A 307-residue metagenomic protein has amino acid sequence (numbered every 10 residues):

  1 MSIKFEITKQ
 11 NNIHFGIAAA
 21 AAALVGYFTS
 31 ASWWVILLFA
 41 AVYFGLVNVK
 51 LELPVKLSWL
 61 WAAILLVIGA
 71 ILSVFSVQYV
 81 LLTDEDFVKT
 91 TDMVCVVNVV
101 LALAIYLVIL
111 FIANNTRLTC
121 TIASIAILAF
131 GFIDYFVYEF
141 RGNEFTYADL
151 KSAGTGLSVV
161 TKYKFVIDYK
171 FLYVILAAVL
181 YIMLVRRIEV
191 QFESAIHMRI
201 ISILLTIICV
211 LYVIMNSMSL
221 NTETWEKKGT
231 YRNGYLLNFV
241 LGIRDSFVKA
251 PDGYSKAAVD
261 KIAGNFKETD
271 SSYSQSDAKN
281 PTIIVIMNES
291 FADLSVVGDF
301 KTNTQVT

Functional and structural regions predicted by a protein language model:
S2-Y231: Transmembrane and membrane-interface helices of multi-pass, inner-membrane envelope-modifying transferases
M198, N216-T307: Soluble catalytic regions of membrane-associated enzymes that act on cell-envelope and secretory-pathway components
